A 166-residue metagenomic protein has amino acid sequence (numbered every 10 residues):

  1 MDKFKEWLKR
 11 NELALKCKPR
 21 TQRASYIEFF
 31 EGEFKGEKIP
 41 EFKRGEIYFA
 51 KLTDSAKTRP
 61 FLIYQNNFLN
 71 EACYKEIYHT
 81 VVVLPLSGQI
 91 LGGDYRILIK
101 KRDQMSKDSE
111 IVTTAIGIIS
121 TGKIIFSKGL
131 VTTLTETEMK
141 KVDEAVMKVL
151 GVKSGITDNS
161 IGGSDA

Functional and structural regions predicted by a protein language model:
D2-T21, K100-A166: C-terminal terminal-subdomain/extension
E6, E31-G32, G36: Generic detector of N-terminal low-structure segments
N11, C17-E33, F42: Polybasic/polar functional segments that serve as interface/processing modules
F34, A50, V131: Generic anion/oxyanion-binding catalytic loop in active/binding sites
G36-E41, A72: Short, surface-exposed secondary-structure edge patches
E41-F42, M139: Onset of an N-terminal alpha helix
F49-K51, A56-K101: Compact nucleic-acid interaction/catalytic patches
